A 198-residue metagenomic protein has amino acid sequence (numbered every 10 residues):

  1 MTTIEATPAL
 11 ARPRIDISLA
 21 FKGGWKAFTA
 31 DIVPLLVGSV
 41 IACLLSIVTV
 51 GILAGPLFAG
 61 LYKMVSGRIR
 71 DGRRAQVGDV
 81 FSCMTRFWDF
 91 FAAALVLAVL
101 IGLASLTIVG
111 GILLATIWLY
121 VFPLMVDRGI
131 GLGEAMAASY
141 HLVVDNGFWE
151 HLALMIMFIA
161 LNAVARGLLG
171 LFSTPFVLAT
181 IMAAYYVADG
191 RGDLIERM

Functional and structural regions predicted by a protein language model:
M1-P13: Short, contiguous pre-domain boundary segments
A9, E196-M198: Amphipathic alpha-helical interface segments
L10, P34, L53, F91 (+2 more regions): N-proximal short alpha-helices
R14-L44, R74-L103, T116-V164, M198: Interfacial aromatic "cap" segments that immediately flank transmembrane helices in multipass membrane proteins
C43-R74, A98-A137, F158, N162-E196: Selective recognition of hydrophobic, aromatic-rich stretches within alpha-helical transmembrane segments of polytopic
